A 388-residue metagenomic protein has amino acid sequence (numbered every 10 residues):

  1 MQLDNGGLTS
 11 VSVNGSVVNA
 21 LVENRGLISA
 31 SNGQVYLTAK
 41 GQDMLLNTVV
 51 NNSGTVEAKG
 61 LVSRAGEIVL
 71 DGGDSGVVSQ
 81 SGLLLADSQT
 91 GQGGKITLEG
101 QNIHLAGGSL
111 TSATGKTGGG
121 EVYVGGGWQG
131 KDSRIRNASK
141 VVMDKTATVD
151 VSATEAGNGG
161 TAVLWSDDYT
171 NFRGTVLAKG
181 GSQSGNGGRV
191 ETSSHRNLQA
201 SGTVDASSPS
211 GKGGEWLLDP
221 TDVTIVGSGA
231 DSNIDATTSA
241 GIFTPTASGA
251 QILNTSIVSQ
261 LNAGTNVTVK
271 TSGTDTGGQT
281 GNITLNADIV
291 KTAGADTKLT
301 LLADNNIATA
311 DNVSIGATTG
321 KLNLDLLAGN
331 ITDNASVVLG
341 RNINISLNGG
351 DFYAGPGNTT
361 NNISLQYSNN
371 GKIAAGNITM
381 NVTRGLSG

Functional and structural regions predicted by a protein language model:
M1-G388: Extracellular and secretory-pathway beta-repeat/beta-biased strand scaffolds
